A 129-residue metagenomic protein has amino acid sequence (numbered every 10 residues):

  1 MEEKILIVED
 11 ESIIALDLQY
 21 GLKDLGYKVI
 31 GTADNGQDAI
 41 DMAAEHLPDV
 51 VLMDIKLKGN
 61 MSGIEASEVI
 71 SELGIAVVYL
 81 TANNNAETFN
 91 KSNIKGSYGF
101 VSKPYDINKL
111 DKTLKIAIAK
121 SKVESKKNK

Functional and structural regions predicted by a protein language model:
E2, L47-D49, S71-V78: His-Asp phosphorelay/catalytic-motif detector in bacterial-type signaling
E11-G31: Two-component/phosphorelay signaling modules centered on CheY-like receiver
Q19, T32-V50: Acidic, metal-coordinating helix/loop segments flanking the phosphotransfer/catalytic sites of two-component signaling
N35, M61-E65: Acidic catalytic/metal-coordinating carboxylates
D54-I55: Active-site residues of response regulator receiver
E65, E72, V78, N84-S102 (+1 more regions): Alpha4 helix (beta4-alpha4-beta5 surface) of REC/receiver domains from two-component response regulators
E87, Y105-I116, K122: C-terminal output helix
